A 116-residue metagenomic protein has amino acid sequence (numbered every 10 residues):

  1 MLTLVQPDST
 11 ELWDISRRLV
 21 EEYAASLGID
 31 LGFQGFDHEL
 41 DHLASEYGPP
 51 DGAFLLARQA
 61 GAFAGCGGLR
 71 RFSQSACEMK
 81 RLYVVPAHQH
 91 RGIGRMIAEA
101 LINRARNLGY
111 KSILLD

Functional and structural regions predicted by a protein language model:
M1-T3: Extreme N-terminal starter segment of soluble prokaryotic enzymes
Q6-K80, V85-P86, A98-E99, R104: Acetyl-CoA-dependent GNAT
Q89: Glycine-rich ATP-binding loop(s) of histidine-kinase-like ATPases
G92: Glycine-rich phosphate-binding loop
A98, A105-D116: Conserved GNAT acetyl-CoA-binding A-motif
